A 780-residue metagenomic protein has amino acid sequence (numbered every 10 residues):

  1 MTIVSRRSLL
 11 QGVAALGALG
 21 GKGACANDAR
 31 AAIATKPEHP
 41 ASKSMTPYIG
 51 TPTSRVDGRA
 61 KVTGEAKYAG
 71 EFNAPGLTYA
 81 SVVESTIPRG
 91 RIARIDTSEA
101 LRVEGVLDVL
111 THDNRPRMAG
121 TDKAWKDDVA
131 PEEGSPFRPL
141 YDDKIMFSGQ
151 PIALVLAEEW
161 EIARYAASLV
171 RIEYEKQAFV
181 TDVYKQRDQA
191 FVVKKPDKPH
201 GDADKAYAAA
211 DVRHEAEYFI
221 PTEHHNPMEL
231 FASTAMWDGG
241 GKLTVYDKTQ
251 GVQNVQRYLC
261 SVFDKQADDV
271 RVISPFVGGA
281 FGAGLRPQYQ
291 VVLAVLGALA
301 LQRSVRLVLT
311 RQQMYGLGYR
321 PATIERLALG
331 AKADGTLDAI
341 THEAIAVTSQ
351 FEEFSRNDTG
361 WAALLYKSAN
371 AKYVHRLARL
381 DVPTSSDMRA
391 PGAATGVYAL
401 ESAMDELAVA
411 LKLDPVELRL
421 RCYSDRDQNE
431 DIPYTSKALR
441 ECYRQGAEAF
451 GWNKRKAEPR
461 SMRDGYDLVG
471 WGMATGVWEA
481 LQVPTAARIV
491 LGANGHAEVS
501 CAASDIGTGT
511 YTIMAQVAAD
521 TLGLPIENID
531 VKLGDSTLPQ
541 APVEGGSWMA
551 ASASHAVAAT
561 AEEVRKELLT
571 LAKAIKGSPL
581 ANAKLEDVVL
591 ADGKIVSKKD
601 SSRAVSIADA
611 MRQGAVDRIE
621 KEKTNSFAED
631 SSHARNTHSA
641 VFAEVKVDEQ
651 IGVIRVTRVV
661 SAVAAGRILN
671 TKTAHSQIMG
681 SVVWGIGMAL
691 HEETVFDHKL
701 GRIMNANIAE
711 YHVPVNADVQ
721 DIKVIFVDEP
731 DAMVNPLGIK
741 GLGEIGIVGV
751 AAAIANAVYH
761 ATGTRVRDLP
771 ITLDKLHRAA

Functional and structural regions predicted by a protein language model:
M1-L16: N-terminal secretory signal peptides and thylakoid transit peptides that target proteins across membranes
G12, L16-G17, V103, D113 (+7 more regions): C-terminal catalytic domains of large/alpha subunits in multi-subunit enzymes
C25-K194, W361: Flexible, low-hydrophobicity surface segments
T51, D57-T63, W125, A130-E133 (+4 more regions): Glycine-rich loop/linker segments at domain edges
W125-D127, A210-E223, L307-M314, Y466-T475 (+1 more regions): Short Pro/Gly-enriched beta-strand edge/turn motifs at strand-loop
D188-F263, Y423-H496, V641, M704-V715 (+1 more regions): Helix-loop-helix junctions that connect adjacent transmembrane helices in secondary transporters/permeases, recognized
F276, A280-Q302, R306-V308, T510-V517: Thiamine diphosphate
P484-T537: Catalytic phosphate/nucleotide-handling subdomain of diverse soluble enzymes
